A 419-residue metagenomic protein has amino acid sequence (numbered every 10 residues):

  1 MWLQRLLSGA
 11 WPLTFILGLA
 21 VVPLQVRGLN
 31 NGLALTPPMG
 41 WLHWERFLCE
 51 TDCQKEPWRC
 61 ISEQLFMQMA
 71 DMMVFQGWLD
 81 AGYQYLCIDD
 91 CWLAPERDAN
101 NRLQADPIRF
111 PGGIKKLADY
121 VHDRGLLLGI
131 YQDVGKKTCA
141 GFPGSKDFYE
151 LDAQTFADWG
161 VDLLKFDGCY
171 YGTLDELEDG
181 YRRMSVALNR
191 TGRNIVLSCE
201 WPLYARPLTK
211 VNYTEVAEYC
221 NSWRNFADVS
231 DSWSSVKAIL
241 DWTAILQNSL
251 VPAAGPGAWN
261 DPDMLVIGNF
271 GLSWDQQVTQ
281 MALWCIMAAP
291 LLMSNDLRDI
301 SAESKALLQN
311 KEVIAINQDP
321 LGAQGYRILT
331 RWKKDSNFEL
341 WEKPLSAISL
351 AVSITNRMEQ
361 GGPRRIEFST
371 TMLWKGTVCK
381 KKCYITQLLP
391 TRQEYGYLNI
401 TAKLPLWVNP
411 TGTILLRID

Functional and structural regions predicted by a protein language model:
W2-L3, L13-G32: N-terminal signal peptide
P38-H43, G82-D89, L127-Q132, D162-D167 (+7 more regions): Structural recognition of the beta-strand scaffold that forms the well-ordered cores of secreted hydrolase catalytic
R46-K55, I61-S62, M67-T173: Aromatic-lined carbohydrate-binding/catalytic grooves of carbohydrate-active enzymes
F148-L151, V196-D296: Glycan-recognition surfaces
T279-W332: Catalytic cores of secreted or luminal carbohydrate-active enzymes
W284-M287, L292-S294, K333-T377: Carbohydrate-binding surface patches
T371-R392: Solvent-exposed beta-hairpin/edge-strand motifs
G396-D419: C-terminal beta-strand-rich structural cap/linker in extracellular carbohydrate-active enzymes
